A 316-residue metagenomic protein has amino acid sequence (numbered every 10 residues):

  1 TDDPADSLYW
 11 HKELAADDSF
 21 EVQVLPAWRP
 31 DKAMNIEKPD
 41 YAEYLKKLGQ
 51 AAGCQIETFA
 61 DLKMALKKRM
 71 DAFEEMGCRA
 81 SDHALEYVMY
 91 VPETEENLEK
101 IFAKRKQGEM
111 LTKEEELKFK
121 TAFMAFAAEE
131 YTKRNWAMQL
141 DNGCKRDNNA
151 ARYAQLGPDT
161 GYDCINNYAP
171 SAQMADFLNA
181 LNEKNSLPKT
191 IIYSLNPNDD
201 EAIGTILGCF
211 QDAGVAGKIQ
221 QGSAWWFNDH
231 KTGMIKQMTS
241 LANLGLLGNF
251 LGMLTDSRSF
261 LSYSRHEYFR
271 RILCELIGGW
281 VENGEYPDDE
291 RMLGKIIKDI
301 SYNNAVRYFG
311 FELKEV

Functional and structural regions predicted by a protein language model:
D2-P4, A27-A33, A84-V88, G143-D147 (+3 more regions): Active-site beta-loop-alpha junctions enriched in small/polar residues
S7-Q23, E43-K189, N198-A216, G233-G252 (+1 more regions): Histidine/acidic residue-rich metal-binding segments in metalloenzymes
L25-N35, G279-D288: Short, flexible loop segments at boundaries between secondary-structure elements
R29-G49: Enzymes and membrane/adaptor proteins characterized by extended Gly/Ser/Thr/Asp/Glu-rich, aromatic-dotted
G161-N166, A224-D229, F260, S264: Short, contiguous acidic/charged loop-to-helix segments that flank catalytic cores in large enzymes
N196-D200, K218-M238, D288-F309: C-terminal helical cap
G222, M253-T255: Active-site neighborhood of phospho(di)ester-bond hydrolases with catalytic His/Asp-centered motifs
L247-N249, S264-V316: Mid-to-C-terminal alpha-helical segments outside catalytic/metal-binding sites
